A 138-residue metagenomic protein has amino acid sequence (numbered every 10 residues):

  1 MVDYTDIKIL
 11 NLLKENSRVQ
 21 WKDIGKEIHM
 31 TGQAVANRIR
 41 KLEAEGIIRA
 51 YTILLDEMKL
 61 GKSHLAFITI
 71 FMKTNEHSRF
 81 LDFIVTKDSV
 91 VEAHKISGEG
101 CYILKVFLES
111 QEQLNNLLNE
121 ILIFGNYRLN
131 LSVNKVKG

Functional and structural regions predicted by a protein language model:
M1-G138: A compositional/biophysical signature of low hydrophobicity enriched in polar/charged and small residues
